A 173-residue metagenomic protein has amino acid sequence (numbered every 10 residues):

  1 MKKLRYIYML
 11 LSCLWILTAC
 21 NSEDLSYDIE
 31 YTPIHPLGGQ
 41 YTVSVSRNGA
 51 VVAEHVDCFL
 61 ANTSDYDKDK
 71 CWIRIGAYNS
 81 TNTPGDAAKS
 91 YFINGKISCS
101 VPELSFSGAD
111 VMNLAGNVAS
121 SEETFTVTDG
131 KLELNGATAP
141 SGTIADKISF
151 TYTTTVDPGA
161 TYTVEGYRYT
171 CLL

Functional and structural regions predicted by a protein language model:
M1-I7: Bacterial N-terminal signal peptides that target proteins for export
I7-L14: Sec-dependent N-terminal signal peptides
I16-A19: C-terminal motif of bacterial Sec signal peptides marking the signal peptidase cleavage site
N21-D24: Bacterial signal peptide processing site
D28-L173: First exposed extracellular module after export/assembly in secreted or surface-exposed proteins
